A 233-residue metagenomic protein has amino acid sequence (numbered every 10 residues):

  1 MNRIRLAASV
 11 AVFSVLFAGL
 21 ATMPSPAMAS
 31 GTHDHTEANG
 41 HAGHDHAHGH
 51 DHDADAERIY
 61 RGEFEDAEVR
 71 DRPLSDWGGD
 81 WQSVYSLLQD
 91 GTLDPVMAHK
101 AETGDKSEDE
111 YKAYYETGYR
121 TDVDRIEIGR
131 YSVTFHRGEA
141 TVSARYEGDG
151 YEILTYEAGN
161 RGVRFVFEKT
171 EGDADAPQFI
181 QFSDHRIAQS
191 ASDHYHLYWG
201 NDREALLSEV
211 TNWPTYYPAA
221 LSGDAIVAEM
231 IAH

Functional and structural regions predicted by a protein language model:
N2-A7, S25-S107, I187-H233: Amphipathic/hydrophobic helical signal segments and adjacent flexible N-terminal regions that mediate secretion
R5-F17: Sec-dependent N-terminal signal peptides
S9, Q89, T134-H136, S143 (+1 more regions): Residues in flexible loops and secondary-structure boundaries
F17-P26: C-terminal segment of classical bacterial N-terminal signal peptides
A21, H33, A42-D45, D51 (+8 more regions): Compositionally biased, intrinsically disordered low-complexity regions
K112-I180: Contiguous, well-ordered beta-strand patches that form the walls/edges of small beta-barrel/beta-sandwich domains
T155-N212: Mature-region segments of soluble proteins
